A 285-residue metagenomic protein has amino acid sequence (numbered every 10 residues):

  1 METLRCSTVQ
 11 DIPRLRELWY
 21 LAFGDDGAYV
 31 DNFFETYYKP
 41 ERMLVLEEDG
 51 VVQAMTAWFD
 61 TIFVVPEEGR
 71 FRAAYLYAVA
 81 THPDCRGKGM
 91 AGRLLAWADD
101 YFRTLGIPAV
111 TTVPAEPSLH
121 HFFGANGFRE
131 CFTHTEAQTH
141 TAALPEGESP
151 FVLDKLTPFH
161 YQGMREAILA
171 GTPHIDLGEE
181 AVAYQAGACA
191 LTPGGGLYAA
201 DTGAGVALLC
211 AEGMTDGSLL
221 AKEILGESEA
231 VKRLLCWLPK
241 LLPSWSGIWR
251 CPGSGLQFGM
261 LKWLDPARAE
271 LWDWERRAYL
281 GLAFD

Functional and structural regions predicted by a protein language model:
M1-L4: Extreme N-terminal starter segment of soluble prokaryotic enzymes
I12, E17-V65, P173-L197, D201: Active-site rim helix/loop that mediates acceptor-substrate recognition in acyltransferases
V45, V51-T61, Y75-A80, T111 (+2 more regions): Conserved beta-strand in the GNAT
T81, G87-D100, A125, S228-K240: Conserved acetyl-CoA-binding loop-helix of GNAT-fold acetyltransferases
L95, F102-A115, L242-G253: Conserved GNAT acetyl-CoA-binding A-motif
A98, I107-T135, H140: Long, hydrophobic, well-ordered secondary-structure blocks that form the structural core and pocket-lining surfaces
G124-G147, E212-G213, L220-E229, C236-D285: Active-site/acyl-donor-binding loops of N-acyltransferases
N126-K222: Amide-forming acyltransferase catalytic core, primarily the GNAT-like/NAT-type and related acyltransferase folds
